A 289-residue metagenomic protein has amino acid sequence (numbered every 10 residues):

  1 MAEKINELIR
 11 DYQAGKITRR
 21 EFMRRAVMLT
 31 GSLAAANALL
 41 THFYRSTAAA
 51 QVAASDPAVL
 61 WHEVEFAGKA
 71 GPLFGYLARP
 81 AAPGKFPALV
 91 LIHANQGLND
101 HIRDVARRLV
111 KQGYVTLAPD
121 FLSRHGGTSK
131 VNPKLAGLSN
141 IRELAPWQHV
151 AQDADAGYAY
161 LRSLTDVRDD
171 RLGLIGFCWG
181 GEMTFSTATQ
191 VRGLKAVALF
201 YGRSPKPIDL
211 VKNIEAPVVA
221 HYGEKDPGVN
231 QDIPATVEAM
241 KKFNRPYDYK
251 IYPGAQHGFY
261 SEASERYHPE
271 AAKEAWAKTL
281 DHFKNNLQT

Functional and structural regions predicted by a protein language model:
M1-E21: N-terminal secretory signal peptides
R20-Y44: N-terminal export signals
Q51-A82: N-terminal cap/lid segment of alpha/beta-hydrolase-fold proteins
K85-A94: Short beta-strand element of the alpha/beta-hydrolase
N132-I175, L287-Q288: Gly/Ser-rich "nucleophile elbow"/oxyanion-hole loop immediately N-terminal to the catalytic nucleophile in hydrolases
D155-E215: Primarily recognizes the serine-hydrolase "nucleophile elbow" in alpha/beta-hydrolase and SGNH/GDSL folds
A220-Y222: Short beta-strand/loop motif that positions the catalytic acidic residue of the alpha/beta-hydrolase fold
K241-T289: C-terminal catalytic histidine-bearing segment of alpha/beta-hydrolase fold enzymes
